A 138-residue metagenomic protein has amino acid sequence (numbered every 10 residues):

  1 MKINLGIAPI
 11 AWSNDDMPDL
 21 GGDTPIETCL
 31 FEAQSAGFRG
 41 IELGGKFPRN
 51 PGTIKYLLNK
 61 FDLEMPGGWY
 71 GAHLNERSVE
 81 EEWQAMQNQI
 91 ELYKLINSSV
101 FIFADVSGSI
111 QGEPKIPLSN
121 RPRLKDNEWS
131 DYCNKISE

Functional and structural regions predicted by a protein language model:
M1-V100, R121-S137: N-terminal pre-domain/capping segments
D15-M17, S109-P114: Short acidic/His/Gly/Ser-rich catalytic and metal-binding motifs that mark active-site loops of diverse hydrolases
L58, A104-S109: Short glycine-enriched loops at secondary-structure junctions
G112-L124: Short, flexible helix-coil linker/hinge segments at the edges of structured domains or between repeats
